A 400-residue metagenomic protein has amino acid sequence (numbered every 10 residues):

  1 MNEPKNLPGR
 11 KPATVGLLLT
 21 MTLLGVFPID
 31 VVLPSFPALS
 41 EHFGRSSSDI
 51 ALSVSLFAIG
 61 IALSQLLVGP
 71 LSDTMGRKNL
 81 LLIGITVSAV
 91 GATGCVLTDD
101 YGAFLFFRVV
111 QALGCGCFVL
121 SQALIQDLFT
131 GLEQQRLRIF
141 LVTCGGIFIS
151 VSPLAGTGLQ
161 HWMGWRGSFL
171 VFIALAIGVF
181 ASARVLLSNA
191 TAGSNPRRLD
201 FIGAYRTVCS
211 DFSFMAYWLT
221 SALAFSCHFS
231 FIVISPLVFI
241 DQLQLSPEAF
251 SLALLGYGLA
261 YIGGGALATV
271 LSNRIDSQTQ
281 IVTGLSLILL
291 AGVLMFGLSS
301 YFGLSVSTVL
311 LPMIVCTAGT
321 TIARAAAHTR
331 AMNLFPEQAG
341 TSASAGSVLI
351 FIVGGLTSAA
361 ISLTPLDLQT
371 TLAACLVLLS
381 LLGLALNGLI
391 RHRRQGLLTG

Functional and structural regions predicted by a protein language model:
N2-P8, S188-W218: Juxtamembrane intracellular "pre-TM" segments in multi-pass secondary transporters
G44, G76, L97-A103, T130 (+1 more regions): Helix-breaking motifs and short loop linkers at transmembrane-helix boundaries and internal kinks in secondary membrane
L63-G102: Conserved MFS/SLC helix-loop-helix module at the cytosolic interface between two early adjacent transmembrane helices
V87, G91-G94, G102-V110, S307-M313: Paired small-residue
A103, L132-E133, I139-R184: Helix-loop-helix hairpin linking two adjacent transmembrane segments in secondary transporters
F107-G145: Cytoplasmic helix-loop-helix junction between adjacent transmembrane helices in 12-TM secondary transporters
T279-R324: C-terminal transmembrane helical hairpin of 12-TM major facilitator-type secondary transporters
H328-L366, L376: A late C-terminal transmembrane helix in Major Facilitator Superfamily
